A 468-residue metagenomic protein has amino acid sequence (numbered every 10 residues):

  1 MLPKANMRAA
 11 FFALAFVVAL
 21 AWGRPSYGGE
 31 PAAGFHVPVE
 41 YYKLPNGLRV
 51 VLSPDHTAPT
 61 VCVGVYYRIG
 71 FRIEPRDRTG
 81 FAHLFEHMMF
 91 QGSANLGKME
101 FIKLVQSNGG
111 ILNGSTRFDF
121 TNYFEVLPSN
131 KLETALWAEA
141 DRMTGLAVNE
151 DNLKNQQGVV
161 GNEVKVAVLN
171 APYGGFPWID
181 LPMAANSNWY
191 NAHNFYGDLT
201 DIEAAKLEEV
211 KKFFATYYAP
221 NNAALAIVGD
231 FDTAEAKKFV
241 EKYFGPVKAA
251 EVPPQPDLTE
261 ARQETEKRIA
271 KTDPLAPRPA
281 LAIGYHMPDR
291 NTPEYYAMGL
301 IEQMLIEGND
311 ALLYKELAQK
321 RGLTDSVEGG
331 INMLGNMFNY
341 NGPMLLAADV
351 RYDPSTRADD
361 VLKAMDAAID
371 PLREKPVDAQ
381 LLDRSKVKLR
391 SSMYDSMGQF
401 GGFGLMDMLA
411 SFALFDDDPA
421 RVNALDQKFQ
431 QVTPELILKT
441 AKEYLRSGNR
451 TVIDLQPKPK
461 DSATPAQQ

Functional and structural regions predicted by a protein language model:
M1-M7: N-terminal secretory signal peptides that target proteins for export/translocation
A10-A21: Bacterial N-terminal signal peptides
A21-G23, G28: Boundary at the C-terminal end of the N-terminal hydrophobic targeting segment
A32-A58: N- or domain-start disorder-to-order transition segments that initiate the globular core
V51-S53, A58-R76, G80-L84, K98-M143 (+6 more regions): M16 family metallopeptidases and their MPP-like homologs
F81-M89, I301: Active-site His/Glu-centered metal-binding helix of metallohydrolases
E150, Q157, V166, G174 (+2 more regions): Non-catalytic, conformational "gating/processing" segments within enzyme and secreted inhibitor domains
S187, P220, A224-D289, S447 (+1 more regions): An aromatic/glycine/proline-enriched structural segment found at the starts of mature extracellular/organellar domains
